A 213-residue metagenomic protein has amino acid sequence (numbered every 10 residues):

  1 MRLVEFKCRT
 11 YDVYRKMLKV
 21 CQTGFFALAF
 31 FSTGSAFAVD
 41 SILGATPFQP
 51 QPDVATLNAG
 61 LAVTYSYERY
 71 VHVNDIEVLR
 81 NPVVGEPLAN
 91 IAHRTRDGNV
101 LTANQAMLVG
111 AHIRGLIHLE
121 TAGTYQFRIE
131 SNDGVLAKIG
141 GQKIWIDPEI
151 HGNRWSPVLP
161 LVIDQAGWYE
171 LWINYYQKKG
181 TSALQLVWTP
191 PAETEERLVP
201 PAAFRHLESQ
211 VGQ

Functional and structural regions predicted by a protein language model:
M1-L18: N-terminal secretory signal peptides that target proteins for export/translocation
K16, S32-F37, G123: Ubiquitous "structural anchor" signal
Q22-T33: Bacterial N-terminal signal peptides
A38-Q126, E130-Q213: Extracellular/secretory pathway-exposed regions associated with glycan biology
